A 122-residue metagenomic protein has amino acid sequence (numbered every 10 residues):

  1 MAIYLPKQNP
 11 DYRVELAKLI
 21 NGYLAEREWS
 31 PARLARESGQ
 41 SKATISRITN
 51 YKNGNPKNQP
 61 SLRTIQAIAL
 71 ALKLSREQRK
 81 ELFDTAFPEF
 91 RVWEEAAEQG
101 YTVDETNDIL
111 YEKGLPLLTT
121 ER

Functional and structural regions predicted by a protein language model:
M1-R33, D104-R122: A short, Lys/Arg-rich alpha-helix, primarily the initiator
S30-S38, I68: Short alpha-helical "recognition helix" segments of helix-turn-helix
A32, A43-S46, E77: Key DNA-contact positions within bacterial/archaeal DNA-binding proteins
G39-P60, D84-T85: Recognition helix of helix-turn-helix/homeodomain-like DNA-binding domains that insert into the DNA major groove
P60-Q78: DNA major-groove recognition helix of helix-turn-helix/homeodomain DNA-binding modules
K73-F90: Short C-terminal boundary/hinge segments that cap the last helix of small helical domains
A86-Y101: Charged, helix-prone or intrinsically disordered regulatory segments positioned adjacent to compact structured domains
